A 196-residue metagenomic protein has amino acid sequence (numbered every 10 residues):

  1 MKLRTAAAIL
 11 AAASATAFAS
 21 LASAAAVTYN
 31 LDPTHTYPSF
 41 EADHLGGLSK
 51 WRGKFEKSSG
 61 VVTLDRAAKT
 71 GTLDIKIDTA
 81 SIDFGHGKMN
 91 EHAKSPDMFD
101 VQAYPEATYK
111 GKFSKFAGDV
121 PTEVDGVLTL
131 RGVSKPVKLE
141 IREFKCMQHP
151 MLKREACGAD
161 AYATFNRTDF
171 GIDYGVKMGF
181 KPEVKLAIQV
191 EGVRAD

Functional and structural regions predicted by a protein language model:
M1-L10: Bacterial N-terminal signal peptides that target proteins for export
A17-L21: N-terminal signal peptide c-region/cleavage motif recognized by signal peptidases
A22-D196: Low-complexity, acidic/polar, glycine-enriched regions of mature
